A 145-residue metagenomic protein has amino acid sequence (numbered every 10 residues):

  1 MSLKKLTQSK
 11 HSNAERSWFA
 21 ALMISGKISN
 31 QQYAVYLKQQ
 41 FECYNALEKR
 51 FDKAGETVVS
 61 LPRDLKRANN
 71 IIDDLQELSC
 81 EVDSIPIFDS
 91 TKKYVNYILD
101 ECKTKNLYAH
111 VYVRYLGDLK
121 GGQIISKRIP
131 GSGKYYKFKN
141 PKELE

Functional and structural regions predicted by a protein language model:
M1-E145: Metal- and O2-centered redox machinery and metal/ROS homeostasis
